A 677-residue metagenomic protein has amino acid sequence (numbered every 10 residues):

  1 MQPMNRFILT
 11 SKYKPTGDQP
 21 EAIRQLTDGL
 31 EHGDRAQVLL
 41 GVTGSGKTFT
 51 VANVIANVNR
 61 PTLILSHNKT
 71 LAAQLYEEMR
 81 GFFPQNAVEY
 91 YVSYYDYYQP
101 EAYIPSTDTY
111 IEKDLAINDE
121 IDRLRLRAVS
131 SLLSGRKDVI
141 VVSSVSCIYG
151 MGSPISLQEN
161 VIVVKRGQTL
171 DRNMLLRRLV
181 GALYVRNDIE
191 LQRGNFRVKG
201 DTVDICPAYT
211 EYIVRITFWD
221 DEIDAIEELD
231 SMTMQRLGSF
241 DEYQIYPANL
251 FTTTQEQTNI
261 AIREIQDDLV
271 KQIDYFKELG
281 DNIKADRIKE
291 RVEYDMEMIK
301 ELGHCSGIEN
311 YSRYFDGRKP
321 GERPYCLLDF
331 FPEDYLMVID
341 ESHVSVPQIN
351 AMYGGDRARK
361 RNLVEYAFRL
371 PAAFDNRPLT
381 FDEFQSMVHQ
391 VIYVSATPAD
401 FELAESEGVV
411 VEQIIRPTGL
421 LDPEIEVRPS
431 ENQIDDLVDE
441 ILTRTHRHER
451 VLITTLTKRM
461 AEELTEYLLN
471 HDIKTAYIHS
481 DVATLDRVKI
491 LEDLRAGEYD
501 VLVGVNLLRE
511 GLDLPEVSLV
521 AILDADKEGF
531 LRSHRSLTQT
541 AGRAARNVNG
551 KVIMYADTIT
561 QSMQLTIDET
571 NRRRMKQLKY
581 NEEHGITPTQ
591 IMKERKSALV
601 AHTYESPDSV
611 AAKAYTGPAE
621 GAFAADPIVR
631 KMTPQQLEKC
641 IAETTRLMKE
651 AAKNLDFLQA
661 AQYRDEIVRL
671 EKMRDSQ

Functional and structural regions predicted by a protein language model:
M1-I8, T443, K579, E583-Q662 (+1 more regions): Acidic, low-complexity intrinsically disordered tails
M1-K596, V600, E650: ASCE RecA-like P-loop NTPase motor cores that couple ATP hydrolysis to mechanical translocation on nucleic acids
